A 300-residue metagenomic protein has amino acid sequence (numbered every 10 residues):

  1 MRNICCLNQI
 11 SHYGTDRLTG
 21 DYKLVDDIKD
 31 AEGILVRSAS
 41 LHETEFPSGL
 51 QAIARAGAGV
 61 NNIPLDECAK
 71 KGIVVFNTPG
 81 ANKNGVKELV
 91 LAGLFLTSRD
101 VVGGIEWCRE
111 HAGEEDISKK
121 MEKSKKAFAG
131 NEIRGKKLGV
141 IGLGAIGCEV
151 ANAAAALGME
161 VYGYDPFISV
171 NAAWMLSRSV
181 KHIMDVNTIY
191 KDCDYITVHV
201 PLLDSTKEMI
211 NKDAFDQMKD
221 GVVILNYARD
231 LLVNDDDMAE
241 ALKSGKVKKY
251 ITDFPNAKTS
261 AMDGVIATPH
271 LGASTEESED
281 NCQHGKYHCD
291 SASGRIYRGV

Functional and structural regions predicted by a protein language model:
M1-T78, N211: An N-terminal-biased, well-structured beta-alpha scaffold segment characteristic of Rossmann-like dinucleotide-binding
R2-C5, K23, K83, L94 (+4 more regions): Structural/interface elements that position substrates and couple domains in central-metabolism enzymes
H42-T44, P166-K258, S274: Rossmann-like adenosine-cofactor binding region
A69-K70, F76-L89, G103-C108, A129 (+2 more regions): C-terminal helix-to-coil terminal segments
P79-K137: Phosphate-binding beta-alpha-beta segment of Rossmann-like dinucleotide-binding domains, i.e., the NAD(P)
L143-G144: Glycine-rich Rossmann-fold phosphate-binding loop(s) that bind the pyrophosphate of adenine dinucleotide cofactors
G147-C148: N-terminal Rossmann-fold NAD(P) dinucleotide-binding loop
A156-E160, K248: Conserved S-adenosyl-L-methionine
